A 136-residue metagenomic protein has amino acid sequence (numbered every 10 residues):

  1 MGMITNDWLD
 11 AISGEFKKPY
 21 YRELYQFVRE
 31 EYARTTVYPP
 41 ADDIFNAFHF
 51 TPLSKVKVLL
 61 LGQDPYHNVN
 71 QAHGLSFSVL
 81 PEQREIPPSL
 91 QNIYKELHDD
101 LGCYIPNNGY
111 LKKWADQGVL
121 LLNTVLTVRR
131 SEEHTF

Functional and structural regions predicted by a protein language model:
G2, G14-F136: A polyanion-binding, active-site-adjacent surface
